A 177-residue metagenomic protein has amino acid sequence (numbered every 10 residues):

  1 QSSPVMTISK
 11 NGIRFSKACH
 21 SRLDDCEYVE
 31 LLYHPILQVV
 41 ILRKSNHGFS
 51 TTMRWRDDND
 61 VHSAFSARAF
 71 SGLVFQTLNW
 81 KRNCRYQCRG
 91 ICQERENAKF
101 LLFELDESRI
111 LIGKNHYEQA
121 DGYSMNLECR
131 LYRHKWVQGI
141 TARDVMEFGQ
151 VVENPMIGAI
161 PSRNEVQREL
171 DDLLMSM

Functional and structural regions predicted by a protein language model:
Q1-R14: Short N-terminal edge-element motif at the start of the domain
Q1-S2, Y33-M177: Mature exported/compartmentalized surface modules and terminal targeting/interaction regions
V5, Y28-L32: Short, surface-exposed charged micro-motifs
G12, R22, R82-R85: Acidic, low-complexity intrinsically disordered regions
I13-K17, L42: Short, well-ordered beta-strand segments enriched in hydrophobic/aromatic residues
A18-E27: Short active-site loop/helix that positions an aromatic residue
